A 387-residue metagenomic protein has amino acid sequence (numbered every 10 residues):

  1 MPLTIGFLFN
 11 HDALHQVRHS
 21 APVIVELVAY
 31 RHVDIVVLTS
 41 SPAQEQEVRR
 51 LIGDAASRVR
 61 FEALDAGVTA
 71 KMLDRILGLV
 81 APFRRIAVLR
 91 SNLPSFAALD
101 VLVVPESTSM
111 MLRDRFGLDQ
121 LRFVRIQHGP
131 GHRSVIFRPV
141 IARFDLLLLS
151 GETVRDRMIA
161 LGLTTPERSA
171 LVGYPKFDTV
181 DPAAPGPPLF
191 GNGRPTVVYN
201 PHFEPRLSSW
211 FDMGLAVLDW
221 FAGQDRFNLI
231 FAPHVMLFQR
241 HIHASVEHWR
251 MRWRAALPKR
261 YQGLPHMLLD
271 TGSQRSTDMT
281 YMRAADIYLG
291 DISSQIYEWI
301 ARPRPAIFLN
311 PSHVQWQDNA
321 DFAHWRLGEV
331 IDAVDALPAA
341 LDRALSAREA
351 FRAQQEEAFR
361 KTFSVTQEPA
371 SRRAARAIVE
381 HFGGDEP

Functional and structural regions predicted by a protein language model:
M1-L14, V198-Y199, S312: Nucleotide-activated donor-dependent transferases that construct or modify glycoconjugates
L8-Y30, L38-D181: Active-site and donor-binding regions of nucleotide-sugar-utilizing enzymes
V23-L27, W210-L229: Short hydrophobic signal-anchor/transmembrane segments that target glycosyltransferases and glycosylation machinery
L121, I287, P303-I307: Structural loop-to-beta junction motif characteristic of Rossmann-like glycosyltransferase folds
R143-D212, V235-Q239, A353-Q354: A nucleotide-sugar donor-handling region in carbohydrate enzymes
V246-S294: Donor nucleotide-activated moiety binding/catalytic core segment of transferases that use nucleotide-activated donors
S294-T362: Catalytic binding pocket for nucleotide-activated donors in carbohydrate/polymer assembly enzymes
Q367-P387: C-terminal alpha-helical cap of glycosyltransferases
